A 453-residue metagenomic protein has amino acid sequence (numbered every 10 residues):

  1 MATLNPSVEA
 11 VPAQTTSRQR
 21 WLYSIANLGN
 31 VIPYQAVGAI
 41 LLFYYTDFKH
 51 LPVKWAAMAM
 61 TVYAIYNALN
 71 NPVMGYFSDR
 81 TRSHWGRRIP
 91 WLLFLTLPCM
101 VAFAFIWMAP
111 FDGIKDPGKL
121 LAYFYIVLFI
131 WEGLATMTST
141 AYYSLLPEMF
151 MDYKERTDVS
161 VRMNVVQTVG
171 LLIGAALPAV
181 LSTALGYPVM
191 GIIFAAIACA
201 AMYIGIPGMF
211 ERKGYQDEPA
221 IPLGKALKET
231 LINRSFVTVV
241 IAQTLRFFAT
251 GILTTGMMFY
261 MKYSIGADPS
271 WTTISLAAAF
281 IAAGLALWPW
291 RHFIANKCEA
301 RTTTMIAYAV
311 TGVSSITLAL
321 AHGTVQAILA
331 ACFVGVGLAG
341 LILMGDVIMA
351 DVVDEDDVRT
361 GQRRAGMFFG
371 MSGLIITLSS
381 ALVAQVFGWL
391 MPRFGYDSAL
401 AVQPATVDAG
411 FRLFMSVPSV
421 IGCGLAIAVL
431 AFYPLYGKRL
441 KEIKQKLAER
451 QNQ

Functional and structural regions predicted by a protein language model:
A2-Q453: Membrane-embedded alpha-helical bundles of multi-pass transporters/translocases, especially carrier/permease families
